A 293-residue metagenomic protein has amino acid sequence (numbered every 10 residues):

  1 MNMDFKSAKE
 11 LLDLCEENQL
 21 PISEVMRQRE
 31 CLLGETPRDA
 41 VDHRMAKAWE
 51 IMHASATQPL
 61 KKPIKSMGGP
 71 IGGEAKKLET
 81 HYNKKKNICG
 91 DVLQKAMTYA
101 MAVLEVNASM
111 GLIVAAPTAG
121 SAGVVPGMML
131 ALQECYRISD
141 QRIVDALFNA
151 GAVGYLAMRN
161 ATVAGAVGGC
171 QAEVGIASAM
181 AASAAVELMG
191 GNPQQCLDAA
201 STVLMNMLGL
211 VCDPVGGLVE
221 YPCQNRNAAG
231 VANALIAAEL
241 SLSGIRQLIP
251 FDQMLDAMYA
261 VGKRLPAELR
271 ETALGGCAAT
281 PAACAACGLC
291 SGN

Functional and structural regions predicted by a protein language model:
M1-G111, E134-C135, G244, F251-N293: Generic N-terminal targeting/processing segments that precede catalytic cores or assembly contacts
I88, A115-A122, E134, I138 (+2 more regions): Glycine- and small hydrophobic-enriched segments that form the cores of compact globular domains
G90-N107, Q141-A161, N206-P214, A273: Acidic-glycine-rich active-site phosphate/pyrophosphate-binding loop
M110-I113, V163-G169, Y221: Active-site-adjacent structural elements in folded domains
M110-M128, A172-A177: Conserved phosphate/anionic-ligand binding catalytic regions in large, soluble enzymes, centered on
P126-R137, A182-G190: Alpha-helical support elements that line or immediately flank enzyme active sites and cofactor-binding pockets
L147, V153-A166, C170-M180, G191: Glycine- and acidic-residue-rich phosphate-binding/metal-coordinating active-site segment common to enzymes that handle
E187-N293: Functionally critical mobile loop/hinge segments
